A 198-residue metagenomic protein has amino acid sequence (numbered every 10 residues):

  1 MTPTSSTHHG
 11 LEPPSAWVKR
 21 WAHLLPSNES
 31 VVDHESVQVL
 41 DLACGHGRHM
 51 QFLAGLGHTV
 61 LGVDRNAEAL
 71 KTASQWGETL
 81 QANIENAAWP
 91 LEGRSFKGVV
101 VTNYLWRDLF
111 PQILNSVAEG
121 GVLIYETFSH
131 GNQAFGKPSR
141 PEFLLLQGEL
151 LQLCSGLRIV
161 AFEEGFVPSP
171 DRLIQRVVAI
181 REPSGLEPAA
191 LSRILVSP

Functional and structural regions predicted by a protein language model:
M1-D33: S-adenosyl-L-methionine
L40, G47-N86: Class I SAM-dependent methyltransferase SAM/SAH-binding core
W89-G98: A short acidic, Gly/Pro-enriched loop at the edge of an enzyme's catalytic core that lines a small-molecule cofactor
L105-V117: A short, conserved alpha-helix within the catalytic core of class I
G121-F128: Conserved beta-strand signature within the Rossmann-like core of class I S-adenosyl-L-methionine
E142-G156: Short alpha-helix
R158-P168: Conserved S-adenosyl-L-methionine
P168-P198: Core SAM-dependent methyltransferase catalytic element
